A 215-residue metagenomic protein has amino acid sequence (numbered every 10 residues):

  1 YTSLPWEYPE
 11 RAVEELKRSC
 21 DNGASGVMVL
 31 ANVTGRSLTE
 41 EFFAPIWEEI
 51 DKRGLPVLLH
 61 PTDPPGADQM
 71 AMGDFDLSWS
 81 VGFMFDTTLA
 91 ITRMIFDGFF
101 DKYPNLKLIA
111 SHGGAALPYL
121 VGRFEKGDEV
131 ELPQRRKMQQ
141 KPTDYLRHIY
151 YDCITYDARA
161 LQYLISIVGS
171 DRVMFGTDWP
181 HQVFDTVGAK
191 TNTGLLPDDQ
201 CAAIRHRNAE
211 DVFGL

Functional and structural regions predicted by a protein language model:
Y1-I91, D97: Active-site gating/metal-coordination segments in enzymes
T2, V27-V29, V57-L59, L108-A110 (+2 more regions): Hydrophobic faces of well-ordered beta-strands that scaffold small-molecule active sites in alpha/beta enzyme cores
E14, R18, D97, L106 (+4 more regions): Mid-to-C-terminal alpha-helical segments outside catalytic/metal-binding sites
E15, Q69-M72, L120-F124, T186-G188: Short aromatic-enriched loop/helix-cap "lid" or pocket-rim segments at secondary-structure transitions that line
V29-L30, D76-T88, K102, L108-H112 (+2 more regions): Active-site core of metal-dependent hydrolases
D63-P64, W179-H181: Short, glycine/acidic-enriched loop or turn micro-motifs at the edges of active sites
P65-T87, F124-H148: Active-site gating loops and adjacent loop-to-helix segments of metal-dependent hydrolytic enzymes
I95-D144: Aromatic-lined glycan-binding groove of carbohydrate-active enzymes
